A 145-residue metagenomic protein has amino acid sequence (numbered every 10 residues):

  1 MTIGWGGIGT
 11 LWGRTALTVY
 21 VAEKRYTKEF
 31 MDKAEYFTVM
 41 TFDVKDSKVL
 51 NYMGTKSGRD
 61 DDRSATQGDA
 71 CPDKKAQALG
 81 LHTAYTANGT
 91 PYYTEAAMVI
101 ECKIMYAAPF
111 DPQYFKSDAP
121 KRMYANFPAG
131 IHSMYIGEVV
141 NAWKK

Functional and structural regions predicted by a protein language model:
M1-K145: Active-site-proximal mixed secondary-structure blocks
